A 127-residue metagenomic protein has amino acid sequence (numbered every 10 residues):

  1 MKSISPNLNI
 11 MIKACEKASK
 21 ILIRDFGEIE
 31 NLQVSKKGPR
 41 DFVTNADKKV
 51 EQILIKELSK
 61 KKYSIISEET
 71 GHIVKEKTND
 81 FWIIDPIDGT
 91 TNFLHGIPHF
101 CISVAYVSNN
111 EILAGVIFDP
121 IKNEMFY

Functional and structural regions predicted by a protein language model:
M1-I87: N-terminal subdomain of lithium-sensitive/metallo-dependent phosphomonoesterases centered on the IMPase/IPPase/PAP
E76-Y127: DPxDG-like acidic metal-binding loop motif
